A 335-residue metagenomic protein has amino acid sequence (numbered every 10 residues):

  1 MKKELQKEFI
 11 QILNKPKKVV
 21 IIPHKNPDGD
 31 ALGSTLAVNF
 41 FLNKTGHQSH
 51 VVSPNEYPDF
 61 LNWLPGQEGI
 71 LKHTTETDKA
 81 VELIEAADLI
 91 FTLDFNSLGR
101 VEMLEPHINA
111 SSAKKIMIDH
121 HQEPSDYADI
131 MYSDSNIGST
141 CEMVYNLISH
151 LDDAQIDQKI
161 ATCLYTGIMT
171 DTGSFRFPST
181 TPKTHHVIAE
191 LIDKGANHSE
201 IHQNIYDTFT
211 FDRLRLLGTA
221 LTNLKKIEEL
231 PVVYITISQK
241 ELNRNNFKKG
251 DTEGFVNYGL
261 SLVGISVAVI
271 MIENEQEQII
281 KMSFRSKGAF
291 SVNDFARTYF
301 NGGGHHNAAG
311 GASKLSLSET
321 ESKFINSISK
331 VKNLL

Functional and structural regions predicted by a protein language model:
K2-K25, G33-G69, K79-V81, A86-L89 (+2 more regions): Hydrophobic helix-and-loop "lid/oligomerization" segment in the mid-to-C-terminal part of catalytic domains
N26-P27, F95-L98, H121-E123, Q239-K240 (+1 more regions): Short glycine-rich anion-binding loops that position phosphate/pyrophosphate groups of nucleotides and phosphorylated
G29-T35, L98-E102: Short glycine/serine/threonine-rich phosphate/pyrophosphate-binding segments that cradle anionic phosphate groups
A37-N39, H107-A110, S133-D134, H186: Glycine-rich, phosphate-binding/catalytic loops in enzymes
G66-I70, A110, S133-N136, S286: Short, hinge-like loop/turn segments at secondary-structure boundaries
K72-I130: Active-site cofactor/cluster-binding pocket
I118-V187: Short alpha-helices
